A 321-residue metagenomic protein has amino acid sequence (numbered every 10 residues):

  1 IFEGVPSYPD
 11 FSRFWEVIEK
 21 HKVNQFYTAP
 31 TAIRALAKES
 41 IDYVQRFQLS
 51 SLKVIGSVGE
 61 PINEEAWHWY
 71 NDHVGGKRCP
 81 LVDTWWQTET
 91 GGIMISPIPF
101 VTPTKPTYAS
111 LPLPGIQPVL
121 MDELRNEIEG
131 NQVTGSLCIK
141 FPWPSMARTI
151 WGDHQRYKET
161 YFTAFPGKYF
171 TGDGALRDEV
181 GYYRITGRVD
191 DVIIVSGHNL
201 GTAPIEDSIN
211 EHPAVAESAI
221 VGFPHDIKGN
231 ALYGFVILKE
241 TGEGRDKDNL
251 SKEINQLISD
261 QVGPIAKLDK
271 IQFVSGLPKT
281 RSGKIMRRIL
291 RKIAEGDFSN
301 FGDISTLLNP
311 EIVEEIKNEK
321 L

Functional and structural regions predicted by a protein language model:
I1-V17, L200-I205: ATP-dependent adenylate-forming carboxylate-activation enzymes
S12-W15, V44-R46, K158, E206: Short hydrophobic/charged patches on amphipathic alpha-helices used for structural packing and interfaces
W15, V23-T28, A37-P106, Q117 (+1 more regions): Gly/Ser/Thr-rich phosphate-binding loop
E19, F26, F141-W143, R148-T149 (+8 more regions): AMP-binding/adenylate-forming catalytic core of the ANL superfamily
S51, G115, R156, A214-E217 (+2 more regions): Glycine-centered tight turns that cap/initiate beta-strands
G59, W86, S110, D173 (+1 more regions): Active-site glycine-centered loops adjacent to acidic/histidine catalytic or metal-binding residues that shape
L111-G115, N126-Y161, L200-T202, F298: Conserved ATP/PPi-binding loop(s) of AMP-dependent carboxylate-activating enzymes
I293-S305: A short, polar/charged loop-to-alpha-helix boundary motif
